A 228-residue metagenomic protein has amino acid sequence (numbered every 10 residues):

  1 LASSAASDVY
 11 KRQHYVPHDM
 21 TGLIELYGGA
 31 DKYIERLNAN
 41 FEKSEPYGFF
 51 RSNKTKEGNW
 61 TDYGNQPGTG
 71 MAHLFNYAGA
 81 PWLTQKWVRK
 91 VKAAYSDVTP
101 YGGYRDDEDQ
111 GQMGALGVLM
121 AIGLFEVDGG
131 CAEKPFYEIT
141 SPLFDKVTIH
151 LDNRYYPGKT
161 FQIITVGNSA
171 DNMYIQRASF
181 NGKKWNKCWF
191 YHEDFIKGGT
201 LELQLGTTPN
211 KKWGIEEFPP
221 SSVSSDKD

Functional and structural regions predicted by a protein language model:
L1-A6, Y10: Single conserved hydrophobic/aromatic residue that forms the stacking wall/gate of nucleotide- or nucleobase-binding
H14-L23: A conserved active-site cap/scaffold subdomain adjacent to cofactor or substrate pockets
D19, G28-I34: Active-site neighborhood of glycoside hydrolase catalytic domains
L26, N38-G48, T61-Y63, P67-D228: Non-catalytic C-terminal accessory modules of carbohydrate-active enzymes
